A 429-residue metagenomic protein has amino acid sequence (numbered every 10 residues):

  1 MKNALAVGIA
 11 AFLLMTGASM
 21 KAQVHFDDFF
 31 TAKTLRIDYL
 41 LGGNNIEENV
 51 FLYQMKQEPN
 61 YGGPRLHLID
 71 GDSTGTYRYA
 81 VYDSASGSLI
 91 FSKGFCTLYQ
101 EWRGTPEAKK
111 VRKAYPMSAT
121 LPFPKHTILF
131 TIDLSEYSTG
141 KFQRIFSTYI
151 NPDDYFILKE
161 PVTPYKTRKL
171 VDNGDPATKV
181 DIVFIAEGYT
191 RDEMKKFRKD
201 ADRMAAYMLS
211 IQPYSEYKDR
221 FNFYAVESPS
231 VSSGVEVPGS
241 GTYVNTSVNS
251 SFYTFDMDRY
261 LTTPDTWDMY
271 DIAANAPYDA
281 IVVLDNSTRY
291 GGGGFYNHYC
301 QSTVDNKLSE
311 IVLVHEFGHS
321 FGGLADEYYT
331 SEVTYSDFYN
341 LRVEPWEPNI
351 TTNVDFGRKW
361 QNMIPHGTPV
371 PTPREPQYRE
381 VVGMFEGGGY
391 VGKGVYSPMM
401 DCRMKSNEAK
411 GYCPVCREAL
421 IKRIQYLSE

Functional and structural regions predicted by a protein language model:
M1-H25: Bacterial Sec-dependent N-terminal signal peptides
H25-L41, N45-V50, Y328-E429: Replace "(M1/M4/M9/M12/WLM)" with "(e.g., M1/M4/M8/M9/M12/M26/WLM)" and add "not limited to" to clarify scope
F29-Y155: Beta-strand-enriched, solvent-exposed domains that form extended recognition/catalytic surfaces
Y155-Q212, A225-V235: Fold-level signature of zinc-dependent metallopeptidase catalytic domains
G188-R191, P229-S233, S287-G291, K307-S309 (+2 more regions): Solvent-exposed loop/turn segments at secondary-structure junctions within structured extracellular/periplasmic domains
K196, G293-E316: Short pre-active-site segment immediately N-terminal to the catalytic Zn-binding motif
R220-Y296: Active-site-proximal segments of metallohydrolase catalytic domains
F317-V333: Catalytic Zn2+-binding segment of zinc metalloproteases
